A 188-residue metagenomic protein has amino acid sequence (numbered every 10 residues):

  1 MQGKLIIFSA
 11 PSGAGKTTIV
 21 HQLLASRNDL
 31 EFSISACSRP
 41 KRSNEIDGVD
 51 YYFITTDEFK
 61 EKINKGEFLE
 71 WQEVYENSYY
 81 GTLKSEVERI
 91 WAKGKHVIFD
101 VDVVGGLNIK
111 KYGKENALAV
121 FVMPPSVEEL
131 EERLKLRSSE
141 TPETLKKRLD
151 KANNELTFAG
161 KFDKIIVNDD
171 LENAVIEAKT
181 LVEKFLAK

Functional and structural regions predicted by a protein language model:
Q2-I6: Pre-Walker A (Motif I) flank of P-loop NTPase domains
S9-P11: P-loop (Walker A) phosphate-binding loop of NTP-binding proteins
A14: ATP-binding Walker
T17: Walker A/P-loop
A25-S33: Post-Walker A helix-loop "phosphate-sensing" segment adjacent to the P-loop in P-loop NTPases
C37-V97, V104-L107: ATP-dependent small-molecule kinase phosphotransfer cores that center on conserved nucleotide phosphate-binding segments
R39-N44, E67, W91-H96, V101-V103 (+2 more regions): A glycine- and Lys/Arg-enriched "phosphate-lid" helix/loop adjacent to the NTP-binding pocket of small-molecule kinases
